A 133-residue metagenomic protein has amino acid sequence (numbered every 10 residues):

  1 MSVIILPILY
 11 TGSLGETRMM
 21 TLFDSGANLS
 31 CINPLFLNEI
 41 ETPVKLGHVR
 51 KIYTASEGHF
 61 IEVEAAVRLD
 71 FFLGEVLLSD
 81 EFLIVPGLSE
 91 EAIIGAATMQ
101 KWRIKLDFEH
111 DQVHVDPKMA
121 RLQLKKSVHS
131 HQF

Functional and structural regions predicted by a protein language model:
M1-A27, G58-K105: Aspartyl protease catalytic core from the pepsin/retropepsin fold
A27-N28, F36: A generic "binding-loop/recognition-motif" signal
P34-R68: A compact, surface-exposed functional segment
N38-E39, Q100, M119-Q123: Short, surface-exposed beta-strand-loop junctions and turns on beta-sheet-rich folds
L106-F108, Q112-F133: Intrinsically disordered, low-complexity regulatory segments at domain boundaries and processing junctions
